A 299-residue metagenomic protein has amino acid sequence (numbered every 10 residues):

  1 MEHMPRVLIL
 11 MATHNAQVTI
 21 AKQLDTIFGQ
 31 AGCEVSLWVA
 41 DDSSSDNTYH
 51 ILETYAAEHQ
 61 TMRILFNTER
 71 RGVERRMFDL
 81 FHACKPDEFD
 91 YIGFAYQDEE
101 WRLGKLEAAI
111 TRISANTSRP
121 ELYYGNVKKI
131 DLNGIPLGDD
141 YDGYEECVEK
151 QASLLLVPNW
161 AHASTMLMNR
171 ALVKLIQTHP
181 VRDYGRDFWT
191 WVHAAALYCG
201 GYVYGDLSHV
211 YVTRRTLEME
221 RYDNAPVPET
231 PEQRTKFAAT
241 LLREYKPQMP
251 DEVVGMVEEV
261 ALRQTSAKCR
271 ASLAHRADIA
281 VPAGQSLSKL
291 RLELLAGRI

Functional and structural regions predicted by a protein language model:
E2-T230: Nucleotide-sugar donor-binding/catalytic module of glycosyltransferases that assemble extracellular/cell-envelope
L156, R170-A171, Q177-G185, W191 (+1 more regions): C-terminal subregions of glycosyltransferases and related glycan-biosynthesis enzymes
